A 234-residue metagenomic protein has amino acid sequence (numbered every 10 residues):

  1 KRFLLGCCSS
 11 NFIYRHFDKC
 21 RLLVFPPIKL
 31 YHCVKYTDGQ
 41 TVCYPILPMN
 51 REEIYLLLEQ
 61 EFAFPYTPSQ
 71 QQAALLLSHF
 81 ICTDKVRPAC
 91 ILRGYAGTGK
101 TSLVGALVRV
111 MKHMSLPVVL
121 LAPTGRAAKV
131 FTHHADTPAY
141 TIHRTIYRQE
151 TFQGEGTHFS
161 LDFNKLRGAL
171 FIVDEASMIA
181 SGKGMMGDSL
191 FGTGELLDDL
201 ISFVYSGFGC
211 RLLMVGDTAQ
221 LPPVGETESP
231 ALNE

Functional and structural regions predicted by a protein language model:
K1-F12: Extreme N-terminal basic, low-complexity initiation segments that serve as generic localization/processing leaders
L4-L5, L22-L23, L30, L47: Leucine-biased recognition of intrinsically disordered, low-complexity hydrophobic segments
C7-C8, C20, C33, C43: Cysteine-centered motifs
S10-F12, P27, P45: Generic short N-terminal amphipathic or hydrophobic helices
R15-D18, G39, S69: Intrinsically disordered, low-complexity regions enriched in polar/acidic and amide residues
L23-L30, V34-G39: Compositionally biased, low-complexity peptide segments typical of secreted/host-interacting small proteins
H32, V42-E234: Conserved ATP-binding/catalytic motifs of P-loop helicase motor domains
